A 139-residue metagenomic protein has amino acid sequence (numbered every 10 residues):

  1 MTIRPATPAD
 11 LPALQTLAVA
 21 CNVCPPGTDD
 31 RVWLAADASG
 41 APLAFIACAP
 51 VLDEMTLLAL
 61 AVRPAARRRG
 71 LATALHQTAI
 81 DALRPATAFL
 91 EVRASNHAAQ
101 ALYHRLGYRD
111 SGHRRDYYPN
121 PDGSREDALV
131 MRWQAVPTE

Functional and structural regions predicted by a protein language model:
T2-R69, T73-A82, W133-T138: Acetyl-CoA-dependent GNAT
E54, L58, E91, Q100 (+2 more regions): Residues lining the SAM
A72, H76, N96-A99, D116-D122: Short glycine/proline-centered loop/turn elements that form peptide/ligand docking sites
L83, R105-L106: Structural motif
L83-A94: Conserved GNAT acetyl-CoA-binding A-motif
F89-E91, R109-V130: Conserved catalytic-core motifs of GNAT/GCN5-like acyltransferases
